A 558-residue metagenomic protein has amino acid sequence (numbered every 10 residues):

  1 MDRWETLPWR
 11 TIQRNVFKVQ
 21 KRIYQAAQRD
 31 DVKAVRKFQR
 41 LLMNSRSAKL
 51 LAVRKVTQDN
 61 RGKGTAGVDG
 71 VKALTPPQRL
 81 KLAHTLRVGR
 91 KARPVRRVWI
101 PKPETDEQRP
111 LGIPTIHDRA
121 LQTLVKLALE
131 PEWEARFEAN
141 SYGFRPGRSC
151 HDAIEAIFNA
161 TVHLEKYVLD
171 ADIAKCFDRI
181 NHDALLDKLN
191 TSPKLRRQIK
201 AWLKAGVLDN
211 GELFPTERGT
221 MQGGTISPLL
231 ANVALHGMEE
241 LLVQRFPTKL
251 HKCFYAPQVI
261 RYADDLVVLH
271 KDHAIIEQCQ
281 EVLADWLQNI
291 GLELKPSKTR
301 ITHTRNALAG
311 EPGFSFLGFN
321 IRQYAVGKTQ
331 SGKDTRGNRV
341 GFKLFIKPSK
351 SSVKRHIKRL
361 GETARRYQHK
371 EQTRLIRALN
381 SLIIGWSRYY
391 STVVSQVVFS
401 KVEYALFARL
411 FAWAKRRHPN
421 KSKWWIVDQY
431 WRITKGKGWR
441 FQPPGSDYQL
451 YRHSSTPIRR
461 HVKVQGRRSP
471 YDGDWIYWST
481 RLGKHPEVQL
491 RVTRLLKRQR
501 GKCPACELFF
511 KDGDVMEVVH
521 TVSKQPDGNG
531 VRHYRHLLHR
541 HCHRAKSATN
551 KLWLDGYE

Functional and structural regions predicted by a protein language model:
M1-E558: Non-catalytic terminal/accessory segments
